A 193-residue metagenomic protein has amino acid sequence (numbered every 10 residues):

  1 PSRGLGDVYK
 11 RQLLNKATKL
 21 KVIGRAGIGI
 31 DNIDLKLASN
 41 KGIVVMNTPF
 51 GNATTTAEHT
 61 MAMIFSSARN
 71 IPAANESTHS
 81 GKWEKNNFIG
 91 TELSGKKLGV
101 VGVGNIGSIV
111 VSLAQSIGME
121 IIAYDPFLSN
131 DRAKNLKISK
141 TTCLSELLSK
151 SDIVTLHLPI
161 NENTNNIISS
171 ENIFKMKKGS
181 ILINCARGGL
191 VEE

Functional and structural regions predicted by a protein language model:
P1-Y9: Single conserved hydrophobic/aromatic residue that forms the stacking wall/gate of nucleotide- or nucleobase-binding
K10-L13, F127-E193: Rossmann-like adenosine-cofactor binding region
A26-G27, G42-T54, D125, L144-S145 (+1 more regions): Short beta->alpha connector loops at strand-helix junctions that form conserved, small/polar/Pro-enriched
D31-I43, R187-E193: Rossmann-fold NAD(P)-binding glycine/threonine-rich loop
P49-K97, S112: Phosphate-binding beta-alpha-beta segment of Rossmann-like dinucleotide-binding domains, i.e., the NAD(P)
V103-G104: Glycine-rich Rossmann-fold phosphate-binding loop(s) that bind the pyrophosphate of adenine dinucleotide cofactors
G107-S108: N-terminal Rossmann-fold NAD(P) dinucleotide-binding loop
